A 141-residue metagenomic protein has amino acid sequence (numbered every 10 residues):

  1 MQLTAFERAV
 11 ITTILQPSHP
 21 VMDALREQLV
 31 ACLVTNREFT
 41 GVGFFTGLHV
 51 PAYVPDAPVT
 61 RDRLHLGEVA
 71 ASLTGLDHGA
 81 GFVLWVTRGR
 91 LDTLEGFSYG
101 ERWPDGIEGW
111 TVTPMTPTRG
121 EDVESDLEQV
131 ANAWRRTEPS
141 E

Functional and structural regions predicted by a protein language model:
M1-H65, D105-E141: N-terminal domain-onset segments
P51-I107: Amphipathic protein-protein interaction modules
